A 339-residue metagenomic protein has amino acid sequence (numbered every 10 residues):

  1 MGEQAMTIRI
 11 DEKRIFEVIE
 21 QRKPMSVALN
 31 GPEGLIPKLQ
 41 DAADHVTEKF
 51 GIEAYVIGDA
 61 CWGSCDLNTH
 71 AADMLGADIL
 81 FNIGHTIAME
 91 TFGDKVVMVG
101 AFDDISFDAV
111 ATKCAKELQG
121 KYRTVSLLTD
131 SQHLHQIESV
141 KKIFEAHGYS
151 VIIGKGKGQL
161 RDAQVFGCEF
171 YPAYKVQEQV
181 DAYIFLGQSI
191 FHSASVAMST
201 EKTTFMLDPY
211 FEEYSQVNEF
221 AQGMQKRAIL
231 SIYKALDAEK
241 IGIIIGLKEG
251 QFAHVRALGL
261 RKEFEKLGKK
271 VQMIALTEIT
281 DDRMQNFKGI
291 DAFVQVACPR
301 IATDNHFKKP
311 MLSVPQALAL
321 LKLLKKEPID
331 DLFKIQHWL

Functional and structural regions predicted by a protein language model:
G2-R14, I19-G223, R227: The feature marks the mature, well-folded catalytic cores of soluble enzymes
G58, I153-K155, A275-E278, S313-P315: Short loop/edge segments at beta-strand edges and connector loops that shape dinucleotide/nucleotide cofactor-binding
D73-G76, K262, V271, C298-P299 (+2 more regions): Phosphate-moiety recognition in structured ligand-binding domains
I79-N82, Y183-L186, Q272-L276, D291-Q295: Short, hydrophobic beta-strand segments that form beta-sheet elements in well-ordered domains
H85-I87, Q188-F191, K248-E249, C298-I301 (+2 more regions): Short glycine-rich anion-binding loops that position phosphate/pyrophosphate groups of nucleotides and phosphorylated
F102, Y210-Y214, E219-Q222, P299-L339: Peripheral docking tails and interdomain loops at the edges of cofactor- or intermediate-handling domains
F191-V271, E278-F287: Redox- and metal-dependent alpha/beta enzyme cores, enriched for Fe-S-associated oxidoreductases and cofactor-handling
T277-A292, C298, T303, K308-K309 (+1 more regions): Asparagine-biased alpha-helical interface segments
